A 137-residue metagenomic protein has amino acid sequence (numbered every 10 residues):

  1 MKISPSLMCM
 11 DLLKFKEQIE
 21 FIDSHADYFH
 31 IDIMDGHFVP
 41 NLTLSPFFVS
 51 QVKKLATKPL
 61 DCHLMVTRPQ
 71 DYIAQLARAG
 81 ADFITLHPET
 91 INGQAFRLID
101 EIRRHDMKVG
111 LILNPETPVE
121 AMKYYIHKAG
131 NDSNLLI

Functional and structural regions predicted by a protein language model:
M1-T85, T90-F96, E101-V109, E120-A129: Conserved N-terminal beta1-alpha1 strand-loop-helix module at the mouth
T117: Glycine-rich beta-alpha junction loops
N131-I137: Active-site rim beta-loop-alpha module in soluble metabolic enzymes
